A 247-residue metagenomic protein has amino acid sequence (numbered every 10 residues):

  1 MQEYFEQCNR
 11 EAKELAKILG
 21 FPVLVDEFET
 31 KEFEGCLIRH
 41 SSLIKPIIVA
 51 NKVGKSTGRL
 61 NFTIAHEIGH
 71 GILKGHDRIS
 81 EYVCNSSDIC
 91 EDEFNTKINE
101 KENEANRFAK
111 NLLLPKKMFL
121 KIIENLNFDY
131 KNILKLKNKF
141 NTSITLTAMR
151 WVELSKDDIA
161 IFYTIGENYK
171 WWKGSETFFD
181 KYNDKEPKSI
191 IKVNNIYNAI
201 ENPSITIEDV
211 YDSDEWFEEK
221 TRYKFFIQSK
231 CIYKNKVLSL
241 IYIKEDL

Functional and structural regions predicted by a protein language model:
M1-L247: Active-site hotspot residues in diverse enzymes, especially metal/ion-binding acidic/histidine motifs
